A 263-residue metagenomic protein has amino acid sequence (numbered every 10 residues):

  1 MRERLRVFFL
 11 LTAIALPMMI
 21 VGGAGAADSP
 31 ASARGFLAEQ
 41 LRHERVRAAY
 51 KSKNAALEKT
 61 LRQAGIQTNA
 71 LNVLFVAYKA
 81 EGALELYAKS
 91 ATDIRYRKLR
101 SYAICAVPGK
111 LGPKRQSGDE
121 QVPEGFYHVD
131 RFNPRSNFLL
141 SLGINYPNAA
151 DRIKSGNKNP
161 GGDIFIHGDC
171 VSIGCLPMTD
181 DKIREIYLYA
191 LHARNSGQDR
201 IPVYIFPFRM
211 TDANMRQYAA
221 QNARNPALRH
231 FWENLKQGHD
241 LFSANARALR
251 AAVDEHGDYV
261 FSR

Functional and structural regions predicted by a protein language model:
M1-F9: Bacterial N-terminal signal peptides that target proteins for export
R2, A13-L139, G143-I173, D181-R263: N-terminal pre-domains immediately preceding structured catalytic cores
M178: A conserved hydrophobic position in a structured secondary element of the catalytic/binding core that shapes
